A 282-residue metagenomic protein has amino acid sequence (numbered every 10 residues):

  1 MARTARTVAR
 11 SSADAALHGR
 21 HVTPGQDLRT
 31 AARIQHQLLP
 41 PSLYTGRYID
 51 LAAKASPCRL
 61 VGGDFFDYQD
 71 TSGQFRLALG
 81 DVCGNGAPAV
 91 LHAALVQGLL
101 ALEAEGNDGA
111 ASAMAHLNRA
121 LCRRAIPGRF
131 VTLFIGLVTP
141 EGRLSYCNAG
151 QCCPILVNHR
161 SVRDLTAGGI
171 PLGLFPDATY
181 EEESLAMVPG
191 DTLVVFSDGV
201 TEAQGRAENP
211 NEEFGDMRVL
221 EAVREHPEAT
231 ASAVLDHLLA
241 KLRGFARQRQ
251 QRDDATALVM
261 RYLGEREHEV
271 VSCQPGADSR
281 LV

Functional and structural regions predicted by a protein language model:
M1-A9: N-terminal membrane insertion elements
A5, G86-A87, L91, A203-Q204: Charged alpha-helical signal-transmission linkers that cap and connect PAS-family sensory domains
S12-V194, G244, Q248-G276, L281-V282: … and, occasionally, acidic/histidine-rich disordered N-termini of signaling adaptors
L77-A78, E202-G205: Short small-residue beta-strand/loop micro-motif enriched in glycine and branched aliphatics
G106-A113, H226-L235: Short, charged, surface-exposed loops that flank catalytic or proteolytic processing sites
L156-H159, Q204-P210: Cytochrome P450 core scaffold surrounding the K-helix E-X-X-R motif and the conserved "meander" helix-loop region
D198: Conserved catalytic-loop aspartate of Hanks-type protein kinases
N211-P227: Divalent-cation-assisted or electrostatically stabilized phosphate/pyrophosphate-binding catalytic cores
